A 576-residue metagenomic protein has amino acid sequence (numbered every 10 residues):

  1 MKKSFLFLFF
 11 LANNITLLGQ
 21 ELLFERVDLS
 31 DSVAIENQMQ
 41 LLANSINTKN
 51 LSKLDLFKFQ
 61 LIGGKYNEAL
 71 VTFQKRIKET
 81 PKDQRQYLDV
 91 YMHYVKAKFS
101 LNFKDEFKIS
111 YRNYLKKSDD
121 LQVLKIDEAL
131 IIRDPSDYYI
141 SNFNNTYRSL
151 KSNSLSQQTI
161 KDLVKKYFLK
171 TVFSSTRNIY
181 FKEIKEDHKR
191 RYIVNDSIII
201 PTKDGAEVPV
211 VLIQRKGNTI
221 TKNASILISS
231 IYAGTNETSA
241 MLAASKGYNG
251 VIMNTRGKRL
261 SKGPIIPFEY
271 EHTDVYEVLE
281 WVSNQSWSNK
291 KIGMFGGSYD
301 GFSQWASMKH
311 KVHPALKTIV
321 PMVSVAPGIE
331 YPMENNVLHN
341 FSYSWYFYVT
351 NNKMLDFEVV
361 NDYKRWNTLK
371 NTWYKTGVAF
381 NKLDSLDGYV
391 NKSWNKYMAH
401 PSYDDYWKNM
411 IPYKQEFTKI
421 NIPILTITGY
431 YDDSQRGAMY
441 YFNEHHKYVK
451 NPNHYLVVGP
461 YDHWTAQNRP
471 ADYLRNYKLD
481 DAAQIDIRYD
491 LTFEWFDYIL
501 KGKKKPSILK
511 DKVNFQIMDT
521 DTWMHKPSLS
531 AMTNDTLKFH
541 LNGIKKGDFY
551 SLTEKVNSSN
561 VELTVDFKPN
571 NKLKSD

Functional and structural regions predicted by a protein language model:
D127-E128, R133, I140-S154, Y167 (+2 more regions): Accessory cap/linker subdomain of secreted extracellular hydrolases
I179-T221: N-terminal cap/lid segment of alpha/beta-hydrolase-fold proteins
K216-N284, R469-L479: Cap/lid segment of the alpha/beta-hydrolase catalytic domain
W287-Y299: Alpha/beta-hydrolase fold nucleophile elbow
F295, F302-W366, Y430, V449-F493: A catalytic-pocket lid/entrance helix-loop region that shapes and gates access to the active site across common
I420, T426-T428: Short beta-strand/loop motif that positions the catalytic acidic residue of the alpha/beta-hydrolase fold
R436-Y455: Active-site-adjacent alpha-helix of alpha/beta-hydrolase-fold enzymes
Y473-D576: C-terminal, loop-rich substrate-recognition/catalytic regions characterized by aromatic stacking residues
